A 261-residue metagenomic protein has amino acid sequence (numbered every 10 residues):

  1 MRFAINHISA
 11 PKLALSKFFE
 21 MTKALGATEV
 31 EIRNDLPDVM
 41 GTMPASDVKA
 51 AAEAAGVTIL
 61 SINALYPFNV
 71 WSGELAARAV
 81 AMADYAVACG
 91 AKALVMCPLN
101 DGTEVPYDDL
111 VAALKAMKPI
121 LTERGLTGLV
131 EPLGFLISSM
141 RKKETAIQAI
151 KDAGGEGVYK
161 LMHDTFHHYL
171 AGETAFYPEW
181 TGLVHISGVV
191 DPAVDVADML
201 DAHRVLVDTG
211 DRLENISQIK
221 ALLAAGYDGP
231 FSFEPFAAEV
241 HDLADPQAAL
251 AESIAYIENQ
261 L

Functional and structural regions predicted by a protein language model:
M1-K92, T122, V158, D191 (+3 more regions): N-terminal pre-domain/capping segments
F3-H7, V30-I32, I59-A64, L94-M96 (+4 more regions): Hydrophobic faces of well-ordered beta-strands that scaffold small-molecule active sites in alpha/beta enzyme cores
F3-L13, A79-A86, D109-M117, T145 (+3 more regions): A short, hydrophobic/aromatic-rich structural module that often spans a beta strand with its adjoining loop
N6-A10, R33-P37, A64-P67, L99-D101 (+4 more regions): Active-site beta-loop-alpha junctions enriched in small/polar residues
S16-E20, E53-A54, T58, F68-L161 (+3 more regions): Active-site acidic/histidine proton-transfer and metal-coordination neighborhood in alpha/beta enzyme cores
V39, G73, E104-Y107, S139-K143 (+3 more regions): Gly/Pro-rich active-site loop or hairpin
K118, R124, G226-L261: C-terminal appended segment following the main domain
